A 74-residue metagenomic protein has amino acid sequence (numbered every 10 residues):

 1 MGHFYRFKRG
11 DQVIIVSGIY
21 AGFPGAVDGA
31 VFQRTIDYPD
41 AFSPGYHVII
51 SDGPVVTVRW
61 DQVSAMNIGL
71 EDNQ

Functional and structural regions predicted by a protein language model:
M1, D37-F42: Polybasic, low-complexity nucleic-acid-binding and compaction segments
M1-V16, R34, D72-N73: Mixed-charge, Lys/Arg-rich low-complexity intrinsically disordered regions
K8-R9, D40-P44: A short, compositionally biased
I15-I19, I50-D52: Short acidic, glycine-rich loop/turn motifs
G22-I36: Short beta-strand-centered aromatic/proline hotspots
P44-Q74: Intrinsically disordered, low-complexity, charged/polar segments
